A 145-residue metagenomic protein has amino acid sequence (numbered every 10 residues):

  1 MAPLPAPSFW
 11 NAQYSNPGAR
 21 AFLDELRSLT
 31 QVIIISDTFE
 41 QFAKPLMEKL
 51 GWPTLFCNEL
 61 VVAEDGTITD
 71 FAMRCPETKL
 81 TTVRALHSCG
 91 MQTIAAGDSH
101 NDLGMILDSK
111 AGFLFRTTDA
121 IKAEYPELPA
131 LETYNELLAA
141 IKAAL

Functional and structural regions predicted by a protein language model:
M1-A6, E59-G66: Short, basic/glycine-rich phosphate-binding loops at helix/coil junctions that contact nucleotide phosphates
M1-Q31: A metal-dependent, Asp-based hydrolase signature
F9-R20, I35-D37, C57-N58, F71-E77: Conserved beta-strand/loop elements of the cytosolic catalytic core of P-type E1-E2 ATPases, chiefly in the P-domain
A19-L50, T54-E59: Substrate-recognition element of Asp-dependent hydrolases with the DxDx(T/V) motif
V32, S36-D37, Q92-E132: Acidic, Mg2+-coordinating phosphoryl-transfer loop and its flanking beta/alpha structural elements, shared across
F56, L128-L137: Short acidic-hydrophobic, aromatic-tinged amphipathic segments that line or gate anion-handling sites
T67-C75, A143-L145: Short, surface-exposed amphipathic charged segments that create phosphate/polyanion-binding patches used for binding
A72-C89: Short loop-to-alpha-helix "cap/lid" segments that border enzyme active sites across diverse enzyme classes
